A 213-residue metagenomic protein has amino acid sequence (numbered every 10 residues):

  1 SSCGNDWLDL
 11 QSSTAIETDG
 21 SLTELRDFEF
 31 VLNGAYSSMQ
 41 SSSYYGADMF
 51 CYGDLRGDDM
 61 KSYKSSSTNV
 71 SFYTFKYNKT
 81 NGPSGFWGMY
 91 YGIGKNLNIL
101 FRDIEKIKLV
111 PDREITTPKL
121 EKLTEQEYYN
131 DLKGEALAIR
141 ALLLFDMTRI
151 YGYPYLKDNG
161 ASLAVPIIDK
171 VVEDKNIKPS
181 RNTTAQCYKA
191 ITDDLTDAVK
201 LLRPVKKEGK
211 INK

Functional and structural regions predicted by a protein language model:
C3-G57: Membrane-proximal, proline-rich intrinsically disordered regions
R26-E29, N33, S37, K95-R102 (+2 more regions): Solvent-exposed, polar/charged alpha-helical surfaces in well-ordered, non-transmembrane soluble domains, broadly
A47-D48, L143-N159: Conserved alpha-helical segments that form or flank metal/cofactor-binding pockets of metalloenzymes
D54-N78, I167: Short alpha-helical hairpin
T68-Y151, K178, N182-A185, D197-K210: Conserved, well-structured interaction surfaces
L156-V171: Short, flexible, mixed-charge acidic loops at enzyme active sites
